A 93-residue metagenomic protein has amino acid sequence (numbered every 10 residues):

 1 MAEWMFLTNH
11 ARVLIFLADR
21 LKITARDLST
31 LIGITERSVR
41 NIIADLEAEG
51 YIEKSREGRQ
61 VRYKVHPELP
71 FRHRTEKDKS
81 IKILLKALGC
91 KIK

Functional and structural regions predicted by a protein language model:
A2-H10, T24, R56-D78: Short, cationic-aromatic polyanion-contact patches
A11-I15: Pre-recognition alpha-helix immediately N-terminal to the DNA-recognition helix within helix-turn-helix or winged-helix
F16-R20: Short amphipathic alpha-helical elements of helix-turn-helix/winged-helix folds
D27-T30, E47-A48: Alpha-helical residues within the helix-turn-helix
R37: Key DNA-contact positions within bacterial/archaeal DNA-binding proteins
N41, D45: Alpha-helical DNA-recognition elements
E47-E57: A short, conserved structural fragment
P70-K93: Amphipathic alpha-helical dimerization/coiled-coil segments that flank or bridge DNA-binding/regulatory modules
